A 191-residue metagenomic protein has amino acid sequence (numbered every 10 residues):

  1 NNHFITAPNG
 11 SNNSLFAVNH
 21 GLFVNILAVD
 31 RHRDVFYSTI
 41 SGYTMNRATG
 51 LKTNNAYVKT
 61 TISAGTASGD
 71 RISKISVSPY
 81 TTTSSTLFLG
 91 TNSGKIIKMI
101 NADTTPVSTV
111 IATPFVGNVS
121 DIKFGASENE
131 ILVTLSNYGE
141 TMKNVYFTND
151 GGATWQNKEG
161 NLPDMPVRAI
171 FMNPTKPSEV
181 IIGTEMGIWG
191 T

Functional and structural regions predicted by a protein language model:
N1, I5-A7, L27-D30, S38-T39 (+6 more regions): Conserved Ser/Thr-centered positions that define the repeating blades of beta-propeller domains
S11-A17, V58-G65, P106-A112, Q156-G160: A short beta-strand motif characteristic of beta-propeller blades
H20-G21, A67-G69, F115-V116, P163: Conserved loop/turn at the beginning of each blade in beta-propeller domains
H20-H32, S73-T82, I122-S127, I170-T175: Structural signature of eukaryotic scaffold interfaces centered on beta-propeller domains
Y43-M45, K95-I96, N137-T141, G187-W189: Short glycine/acidic-enriched loop and turn motifs that connect beta-strands
T83, L89, Y138-M142: Short, solvent-exposed loop/turn segments at conserved positions within beta-propeller repeat blades
